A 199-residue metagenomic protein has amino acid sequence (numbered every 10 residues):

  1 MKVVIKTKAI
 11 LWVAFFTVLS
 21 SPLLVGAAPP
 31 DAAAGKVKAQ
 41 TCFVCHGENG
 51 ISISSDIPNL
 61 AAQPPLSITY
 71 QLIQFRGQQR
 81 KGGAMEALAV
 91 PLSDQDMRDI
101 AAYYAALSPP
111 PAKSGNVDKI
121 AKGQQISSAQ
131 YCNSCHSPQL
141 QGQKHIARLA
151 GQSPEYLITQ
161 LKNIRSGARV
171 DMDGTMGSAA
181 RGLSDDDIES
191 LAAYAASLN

Functional and structural regions predicted by a protein language model:
K2-V13: Bacterial N-terminal signal peptides that target proteins for export
W12-P22: Bacterial N-terminal signal peptides
A28-N49, A112-P138, S153: Sequence/structural segment immediately N-terminal to covalent heme-attachment motifs in c-type and related
A32, G50-K81, E86-P91, Q124 (+3 more regions): Gly/Gly-Pro-rich "capping" loops immediately C-terminal to redox-active cysteine motifs in periplasmic/lumenal
F75, Y103-Y104, S127, I164 (+1 more regions): Conserved hydrophobic/aromatic "anchor" residues that stabilize well-ordered secondary structure elements
V90-A112, E155, R181-N199: C-terminal capping alpha-helices of c-type cytochrome domains
